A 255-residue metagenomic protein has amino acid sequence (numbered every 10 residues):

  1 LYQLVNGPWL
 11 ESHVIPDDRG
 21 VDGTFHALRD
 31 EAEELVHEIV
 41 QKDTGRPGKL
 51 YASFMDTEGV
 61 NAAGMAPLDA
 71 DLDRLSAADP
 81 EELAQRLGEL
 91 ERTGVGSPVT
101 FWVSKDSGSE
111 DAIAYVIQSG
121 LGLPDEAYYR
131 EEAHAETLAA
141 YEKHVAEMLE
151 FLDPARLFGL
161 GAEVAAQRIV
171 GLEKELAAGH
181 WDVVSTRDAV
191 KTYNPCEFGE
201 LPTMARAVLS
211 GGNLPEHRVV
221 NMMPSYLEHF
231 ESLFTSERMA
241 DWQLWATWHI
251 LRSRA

Functional and structural regions predicted by a protein language model:
L4-N61, M65: Active-site-surrounding "flap" and adjacent substrate/cofactor-binding loops of secreted or lumenal enzymes, prototyped
V40-A255: Noncatalytic, helix-rich "gating/capping" subdomain that lines the substrate-entry/channel surface of large enzyme
